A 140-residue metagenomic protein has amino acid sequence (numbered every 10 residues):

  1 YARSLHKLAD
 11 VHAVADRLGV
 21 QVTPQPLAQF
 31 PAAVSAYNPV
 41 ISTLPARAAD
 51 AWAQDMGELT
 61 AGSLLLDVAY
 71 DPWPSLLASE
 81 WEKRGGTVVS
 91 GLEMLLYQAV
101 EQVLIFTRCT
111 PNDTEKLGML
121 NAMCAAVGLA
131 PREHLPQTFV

Functional and structural regions predicted by a protein language model:
Y1-L18: NAD(P)-binding Rossmann-fold cofactor-contacting core
R3, A28-Q29, L44, M94 (+1 more regions): Short beta->alpha linker loops
L8-V11, V34-A36, L76, Q98-E101: Short, charged, surface-exposed secondary-structure boundary motifs
D16, V20, K83, L104 (+2 more regions): Generic secondary-structure signature for well-ordered alpha-helical cores
D16-V88: Rossmann-like adenosine-cofactor binding region
A61-A122: Rossmann-fold NAD(P)-binding glycine/threonine-rich loop
T114-V140: A short, charged, Gly/Pro-tolerant segment at domain boundaries
